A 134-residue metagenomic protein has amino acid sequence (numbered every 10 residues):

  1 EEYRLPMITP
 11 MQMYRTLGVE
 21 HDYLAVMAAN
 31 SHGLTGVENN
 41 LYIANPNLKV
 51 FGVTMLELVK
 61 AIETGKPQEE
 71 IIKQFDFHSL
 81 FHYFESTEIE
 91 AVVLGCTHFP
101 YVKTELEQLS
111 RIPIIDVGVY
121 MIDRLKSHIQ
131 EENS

Functional and structural regions predicted by a protein language model:
E1-S134: Non-catalytic structural scaffold of enzyme domains
